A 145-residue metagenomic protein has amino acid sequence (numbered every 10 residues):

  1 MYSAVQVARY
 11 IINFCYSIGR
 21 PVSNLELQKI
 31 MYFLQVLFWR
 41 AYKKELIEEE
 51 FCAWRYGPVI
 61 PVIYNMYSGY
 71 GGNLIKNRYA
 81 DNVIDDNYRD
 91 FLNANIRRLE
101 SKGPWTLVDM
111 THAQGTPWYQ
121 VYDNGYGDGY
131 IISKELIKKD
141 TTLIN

Functional and structural regions predicted by a protein language model:
M1-N145: Domain-edge interaction signal
